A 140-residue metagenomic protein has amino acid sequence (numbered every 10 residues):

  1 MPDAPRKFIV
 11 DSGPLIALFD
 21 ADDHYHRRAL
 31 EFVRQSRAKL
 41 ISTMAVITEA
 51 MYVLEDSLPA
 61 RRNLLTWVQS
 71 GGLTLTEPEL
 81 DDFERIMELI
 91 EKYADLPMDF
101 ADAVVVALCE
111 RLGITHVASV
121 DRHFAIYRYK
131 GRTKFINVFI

Functional and structural regions predicted by a protein language model:
M1-D23: Metal-dependent nucleic-acid phosphoesterase active-site entry motif
P2-F8, R27-P97, A107, R111-T115 (+1 more regions): PIN-domain endoribonuclease scaffold, especially VapC-family toxins
S12, M44, D102-A103: Conserved glycosyltransferase catalytic-site signature
A17-A21, T48, F100-D102, I126: Generic structural "secondary-structure junction" signal
V120: Conserved residues at the C-terminal ends of beta-strands
H123: Ca2+-coordinating acidic residues in Ca2+-binding motifs
